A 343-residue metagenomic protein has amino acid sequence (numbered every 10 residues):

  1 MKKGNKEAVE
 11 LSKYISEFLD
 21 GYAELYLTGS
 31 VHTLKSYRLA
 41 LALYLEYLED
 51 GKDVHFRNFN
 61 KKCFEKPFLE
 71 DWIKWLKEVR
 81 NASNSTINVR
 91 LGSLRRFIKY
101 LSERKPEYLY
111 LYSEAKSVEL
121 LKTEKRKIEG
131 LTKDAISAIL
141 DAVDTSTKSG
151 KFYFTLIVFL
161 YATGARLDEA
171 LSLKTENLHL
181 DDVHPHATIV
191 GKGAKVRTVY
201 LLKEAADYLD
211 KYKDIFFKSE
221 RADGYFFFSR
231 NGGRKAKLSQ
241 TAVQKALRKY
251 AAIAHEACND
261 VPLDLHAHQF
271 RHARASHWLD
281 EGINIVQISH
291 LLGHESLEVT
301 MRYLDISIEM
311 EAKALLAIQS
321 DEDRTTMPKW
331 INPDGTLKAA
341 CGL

Functional and structural regions predicted by a protein language model:
M1-L343: Conserved catalytic core of the tyrosine transesterase superfamily
